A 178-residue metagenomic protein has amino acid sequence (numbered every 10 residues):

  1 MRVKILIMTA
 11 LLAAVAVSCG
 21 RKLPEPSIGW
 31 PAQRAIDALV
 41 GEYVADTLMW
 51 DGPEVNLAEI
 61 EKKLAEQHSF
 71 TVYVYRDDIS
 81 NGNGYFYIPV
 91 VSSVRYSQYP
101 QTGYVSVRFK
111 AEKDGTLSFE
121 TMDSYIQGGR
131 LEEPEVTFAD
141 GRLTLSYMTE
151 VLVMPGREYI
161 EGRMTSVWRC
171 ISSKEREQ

Functional and structural regions predicted by a protein language model:
M1-I5: Positively charged n-region of N-terminal signal peptides that target proteins for export
V15-S18: C-terminal motif of bacterial Sec signal peptides marking the signal peptidase cleavage site
G20-L23: Bacterial signal peptide processing site
E25-I28, A32, S106-E112, D140-Q178: Edge beta-strand at a domain terminus
W30-E61: Tryptophan-anchored aromatic micro-motifs
M49-D51, T71-R142: Contiguous, well-ordered beta-strand patches that form the walls/edges of small beta-barrel/beta-sandwich domains
G52-E61, R95-Q98, P155-R157: Flexible, solvent-exposed loop segments that connect beta-strands
K62-T71, I126-L131, I160-R169: Amphipathic hydrophobic-ligand
